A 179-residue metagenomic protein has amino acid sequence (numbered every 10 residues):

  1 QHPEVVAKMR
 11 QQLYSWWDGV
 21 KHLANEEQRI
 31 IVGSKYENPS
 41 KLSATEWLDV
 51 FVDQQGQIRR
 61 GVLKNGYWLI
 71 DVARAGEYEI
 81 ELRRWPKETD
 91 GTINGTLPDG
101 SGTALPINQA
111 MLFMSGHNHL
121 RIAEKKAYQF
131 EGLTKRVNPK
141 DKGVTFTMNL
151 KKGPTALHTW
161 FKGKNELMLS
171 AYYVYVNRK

Functional and structural regions predicted by a protein language model:
Q1-K179: Long, internal low-complexity/basic segments
